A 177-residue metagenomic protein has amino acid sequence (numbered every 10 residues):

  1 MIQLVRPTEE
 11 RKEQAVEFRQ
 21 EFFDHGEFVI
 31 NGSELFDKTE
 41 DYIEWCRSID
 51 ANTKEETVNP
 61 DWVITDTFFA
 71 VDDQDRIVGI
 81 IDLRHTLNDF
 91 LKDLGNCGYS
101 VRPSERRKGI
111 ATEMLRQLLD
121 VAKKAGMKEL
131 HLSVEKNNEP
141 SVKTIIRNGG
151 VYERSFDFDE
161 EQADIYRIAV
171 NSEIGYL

Functional and structural regions predicted by a protein language model:
M1-N96, D159-L177: GNAT-family acyltransferases
D89, R106-R107, N137: Glycine-/small-residue-rich active-site loops that bind phosphorylated ligands and cofactors
G98, R102, E135, N171: Residue-level recognition of the GNAT/N-acetyltransferase active site
Y99-V101, R107-D120, K124, K143-R147: Conserved acetyl-CoA-binding loop-helix of GNAT-fold acetyltransferases
A122-S133: Conserved GNAT acetyl-CoA-binding A-motif
K123, P140, Q162-D164: Short secondary-structure boundary/hinge segments and terminal tails
L132-V142: Conserved beta-strand-loop-alpha-helix junction that forms the acyl-donor binding cleft
S133-V134, I146-I165: Conserved catalytic-core motifs of GNAT/GCN5-like acyltransferases
